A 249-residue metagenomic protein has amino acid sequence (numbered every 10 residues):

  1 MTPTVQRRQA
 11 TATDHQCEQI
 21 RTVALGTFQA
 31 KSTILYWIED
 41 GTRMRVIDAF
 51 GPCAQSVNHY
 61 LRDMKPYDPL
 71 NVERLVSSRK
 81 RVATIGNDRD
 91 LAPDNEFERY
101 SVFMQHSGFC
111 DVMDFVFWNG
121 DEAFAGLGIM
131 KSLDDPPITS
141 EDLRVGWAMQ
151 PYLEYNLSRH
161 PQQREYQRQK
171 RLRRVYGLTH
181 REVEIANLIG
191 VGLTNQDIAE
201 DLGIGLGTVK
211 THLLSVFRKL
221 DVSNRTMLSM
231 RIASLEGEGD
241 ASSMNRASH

Functional and structural regions predicted by a protein language model:
T2-T11, H15-A123, I129-D134, R159-P161: Regulatory input/activation interfaces that engage signals or partners
K131-G146: Regulatory loop-to-helix N-cap segments in sensory/regulatory domains that couple ligand/signal detection
V145-E165, N195: Signal-transmission/dimerization alpha-helices at domain junctions
Q162-E184, A241-H249: Regulatory hinge/linker segments at domain boundaries that couple sensory/effector modules to output domains
E182-I189, L228: Short alpha-helical "packing" element that flanks the helix-turn-helix/winged-helix DNA-binding module
I189-L193, I232: Short helix-to-turn junction characteristic of helix-turn-helix DNA-binding domains, especially the helix
G192-M227: Recognition helix of helix-turn-helix DNA-binding domains
R218-S223, R231, L235-G239: Residue cluster at the C-terminal edge of the helix-turn-helix DNA-binding motif
